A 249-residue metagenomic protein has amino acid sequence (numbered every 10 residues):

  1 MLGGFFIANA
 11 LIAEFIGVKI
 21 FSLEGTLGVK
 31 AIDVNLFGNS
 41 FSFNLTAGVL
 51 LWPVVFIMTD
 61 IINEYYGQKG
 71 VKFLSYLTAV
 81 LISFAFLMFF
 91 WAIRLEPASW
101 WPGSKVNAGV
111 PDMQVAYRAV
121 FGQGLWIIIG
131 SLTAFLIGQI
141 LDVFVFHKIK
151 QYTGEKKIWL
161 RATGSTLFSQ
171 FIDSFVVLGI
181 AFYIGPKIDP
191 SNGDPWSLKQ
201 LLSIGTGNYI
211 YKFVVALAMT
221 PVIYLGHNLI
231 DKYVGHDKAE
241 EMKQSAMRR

Functional and structural regions predicted by a protein language model:
M1-G4: N-terminal membrane topogenic signal
I7-L23: Alpha-helical transmembrane segments of multi-pass membrane proteins
T26, F89, I93, P97 (+2 more regions): Juxtamembrane/transmembrane-helix interface segments of polytopic membrane transporters
Y76, L81-K105, F135, Q139 (+1 more regions): Transmembrane alpha-helix/helix-exit interface in multi-pass inner-membrane proteins
T78-A79, L132, L136, W159-F171 (+1 more regions): Transmembrane helix-bundle signature of multi-pass membrane transporters/permeases
W91-W126: Membrane-interface interhelical connector segments
I149-A162: Membrane interface segments of multi-pass transport proteins and intramembrane proteases
L229-R249: Short, highly charged, low-complexity non-transmembrane loops/tails of multi-pass membrane proteins
